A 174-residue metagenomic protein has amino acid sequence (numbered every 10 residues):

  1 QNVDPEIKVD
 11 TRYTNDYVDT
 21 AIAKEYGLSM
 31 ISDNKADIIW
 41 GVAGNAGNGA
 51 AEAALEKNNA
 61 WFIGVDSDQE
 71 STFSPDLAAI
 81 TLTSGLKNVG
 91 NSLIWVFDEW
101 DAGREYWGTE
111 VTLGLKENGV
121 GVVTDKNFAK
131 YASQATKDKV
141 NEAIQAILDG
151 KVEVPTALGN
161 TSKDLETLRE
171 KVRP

Functional and structural regions predicted by a protein language model:
Q1-P174: A residue-level marker of the well-folded mature domains of exported/periplasmic proteins
